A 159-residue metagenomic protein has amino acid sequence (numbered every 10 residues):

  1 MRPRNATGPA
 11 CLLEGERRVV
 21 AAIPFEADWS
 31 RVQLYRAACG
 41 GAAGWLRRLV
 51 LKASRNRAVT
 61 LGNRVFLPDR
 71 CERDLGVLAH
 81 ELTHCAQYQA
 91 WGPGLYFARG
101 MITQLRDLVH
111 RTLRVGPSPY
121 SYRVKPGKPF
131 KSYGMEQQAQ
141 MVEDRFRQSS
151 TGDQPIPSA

Functional and structural regions predicted by a protein language model:
R2-R4, G8-R48, A53-N56, Y96-A159: Metalloprotease/metallohydrolase-associated module, dominated by Zn2+-dependent proteases
V20, N63, H84: Divalent metal-coordination and catalytic microenvironments
A37-A42, V65, E72-R73, T83 (+2 more regions): Short, solvent-exposed loop/turn segments at secondary-structure junctions
L49-A79, G127-K131: Short pre-active-site segment immediately N-terminal to the catalytic Zn-binding motif
G62, L82, E136: Extracellular structured ligand-interaction cores
R70, L82-M101: Catalytic Zn2+-binding segment of zinc metalloproteases
